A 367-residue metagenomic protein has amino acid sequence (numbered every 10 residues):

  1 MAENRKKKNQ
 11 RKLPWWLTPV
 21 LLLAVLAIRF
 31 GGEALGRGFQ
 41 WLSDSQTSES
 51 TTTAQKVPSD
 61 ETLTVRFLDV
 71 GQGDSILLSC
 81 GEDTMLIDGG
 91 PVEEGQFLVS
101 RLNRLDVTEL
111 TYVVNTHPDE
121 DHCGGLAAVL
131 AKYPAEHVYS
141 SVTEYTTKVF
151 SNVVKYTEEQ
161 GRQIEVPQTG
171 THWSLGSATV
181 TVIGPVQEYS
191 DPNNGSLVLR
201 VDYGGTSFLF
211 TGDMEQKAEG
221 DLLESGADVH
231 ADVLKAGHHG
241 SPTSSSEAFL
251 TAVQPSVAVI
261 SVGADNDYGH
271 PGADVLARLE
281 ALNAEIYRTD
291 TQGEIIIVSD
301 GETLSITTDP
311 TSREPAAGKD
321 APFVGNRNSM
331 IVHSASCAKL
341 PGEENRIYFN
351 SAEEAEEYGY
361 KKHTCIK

Functional and structural regions predicted by a protein language model:
A2-D320, K339, N345, E353 (+2 more regions): Non-globular, low-confidence helical/coil segments that flank catalytic cores
G318-N328: N-terminal carbohydrate-binding accessory modules
N326-G342: Short aromatic-glycine-(Arg/Gly/Cys) micro-motifs in beta-strand/loop hairpins
H333, G359-K361: Secretory pathway export signals and precursors
